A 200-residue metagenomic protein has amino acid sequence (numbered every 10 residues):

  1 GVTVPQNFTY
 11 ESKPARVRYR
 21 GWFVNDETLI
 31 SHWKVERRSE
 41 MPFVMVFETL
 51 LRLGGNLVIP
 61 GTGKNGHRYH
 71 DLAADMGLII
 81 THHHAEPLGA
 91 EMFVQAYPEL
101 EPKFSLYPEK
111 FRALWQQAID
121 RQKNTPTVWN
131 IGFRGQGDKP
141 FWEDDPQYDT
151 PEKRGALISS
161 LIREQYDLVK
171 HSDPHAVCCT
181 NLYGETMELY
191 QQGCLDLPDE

Functional and structural regions predicted by a protein language model:
V2-L57: An acidic-aromatic substrate-binding cleft motif
V2-V4, H70, A74-D75, P102-E200: Gly/Pro-rich turn-and-neighbor structural signature
R20-V24, L51, L57-P60, I80-H83 (+2 more regions): Hydrophobic faces of well-ordered beta-strands that scaffold small-molecule active sites in alpha/beta enzyme cores
N25-L29, G63, A85-P87, R134-D138 (+1 more regions): Active-site beta-loop-alpha junctions enriched in small/polar residues
S31-K34, A90-E91, P140-F141, L189-Q191: Short helix/loop capping segments that flank catalytic or ligand/cofactor-binding pockets
R38-R68, L72-T81, N124: Catalytic domains of carbohydrate-active enzymes, especially glycoside hydrolases
L51, T81, L88-G89, E109 (+2 more regions): Primarily hydrophobic membrane-targeting regions of prokaryotic envelope proteins
I79, H83-P108: Acidic/aromatic-lined carbohydrate-recognition and catalytic surfaces of CAZymes acting on diverse glycans
